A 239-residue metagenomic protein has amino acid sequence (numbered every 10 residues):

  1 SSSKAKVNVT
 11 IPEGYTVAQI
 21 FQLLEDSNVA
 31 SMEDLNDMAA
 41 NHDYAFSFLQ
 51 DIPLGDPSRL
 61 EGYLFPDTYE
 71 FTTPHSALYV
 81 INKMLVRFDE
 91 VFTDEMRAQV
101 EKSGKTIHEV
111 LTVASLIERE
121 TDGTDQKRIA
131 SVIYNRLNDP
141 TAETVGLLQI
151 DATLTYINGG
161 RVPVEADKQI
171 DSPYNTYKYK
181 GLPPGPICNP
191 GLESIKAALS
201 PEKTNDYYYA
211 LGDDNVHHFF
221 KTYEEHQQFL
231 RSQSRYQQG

Functional and structural regions predicted by a protein language model:
S1-S3, S47-F48: Short, flexible domain-boundary/linker segments around small modular repeats
S2-V29, Q99-K105: Glycine-rich loop/hinge motif
G14-V17, D37-F46: Acidic helix-start/capping segments at beta-turn-to-alpha-helix junctions
Q22, D37, Q228: DNA-binding alpha-helical recognition surfaces that contact promoter or target DNA
E25-N41: A short alpha->loop->secondary-structure connector
V29-A30, D43-G239: Bacterial extracytoplasmic/cell-wall-associated proteins, especially those involved in peptidoglycan
